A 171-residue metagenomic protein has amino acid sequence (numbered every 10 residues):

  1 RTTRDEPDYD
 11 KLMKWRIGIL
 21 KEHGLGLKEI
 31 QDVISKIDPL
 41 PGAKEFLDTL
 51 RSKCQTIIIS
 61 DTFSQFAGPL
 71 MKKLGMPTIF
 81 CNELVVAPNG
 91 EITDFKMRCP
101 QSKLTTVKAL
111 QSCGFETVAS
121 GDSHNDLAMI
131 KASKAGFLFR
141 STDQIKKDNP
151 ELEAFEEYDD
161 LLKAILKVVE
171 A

Functional and structural regions predicted by a protein language model:
R1-E83: Alpha-helical substrate-recognition element adjacent to the catalytic core
K44, D48, K108, L127-A128: Alpha-helical segments flanking ligand/cofactor-binding loops in enzyme cores
T56-D61, E116-E156: Acidic, Mg2+-coordinating phosphoryl-transfer loop and its flanking beta/alpha structural elements, shared across
F63-S64, Q101, K131-S133, E170-A171: An extended, acidic
S64-G68, D126-L127, L162: Short, well-ordered alpha-helical microsegments
Q65-T117: Substrate-recognition "cap/lid" segment bordering the active-site pocket of phosphatases
F80, L152-L161: Short acidic-hydrophobic, aromatic-tinged amphipathic segments that line or gate anion-handling sites
A87-D94, K146-E153, K163-V168: Short, charged, surface-exposed secondary-structure boundary motifs
